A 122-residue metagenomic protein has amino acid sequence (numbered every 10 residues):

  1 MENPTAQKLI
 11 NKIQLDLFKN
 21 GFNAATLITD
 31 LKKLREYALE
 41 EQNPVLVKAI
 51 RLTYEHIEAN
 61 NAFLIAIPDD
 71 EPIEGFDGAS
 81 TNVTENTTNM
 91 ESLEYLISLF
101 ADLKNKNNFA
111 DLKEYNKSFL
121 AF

Functional and structural regions predicted by a protein language model:
M1-L39, P44-F122: C-terminal-biased regions
